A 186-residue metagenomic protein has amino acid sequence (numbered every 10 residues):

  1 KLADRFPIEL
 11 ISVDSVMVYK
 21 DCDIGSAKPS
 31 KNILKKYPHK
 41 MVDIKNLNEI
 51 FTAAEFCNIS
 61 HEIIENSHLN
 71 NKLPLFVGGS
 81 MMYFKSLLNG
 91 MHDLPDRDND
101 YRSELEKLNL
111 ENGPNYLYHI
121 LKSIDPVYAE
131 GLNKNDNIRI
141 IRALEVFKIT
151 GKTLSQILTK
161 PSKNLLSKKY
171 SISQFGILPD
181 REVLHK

Functional and structural regions predicted by a protein language model:
K1-K186: Phosphate/pyrophosphate-binding catalytic cores of soluble transferases and nucleic-acid-acting enzymes
